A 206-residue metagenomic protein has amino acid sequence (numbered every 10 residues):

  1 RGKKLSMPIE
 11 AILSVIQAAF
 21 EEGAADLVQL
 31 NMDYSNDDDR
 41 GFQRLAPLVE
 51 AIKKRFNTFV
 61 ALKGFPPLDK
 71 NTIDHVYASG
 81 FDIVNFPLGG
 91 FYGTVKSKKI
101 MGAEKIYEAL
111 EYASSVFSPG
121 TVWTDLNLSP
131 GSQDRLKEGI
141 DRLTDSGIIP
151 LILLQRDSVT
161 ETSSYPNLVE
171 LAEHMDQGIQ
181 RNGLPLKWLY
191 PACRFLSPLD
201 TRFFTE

Functional and structural regions predicted by a protein language model:
R1-V15, A19-L45, R55-T72, S79-A109 (+2 more regions): Core AdoMet radical
A19, I52, H75-V76, A113 (+1 more regions): Generic structural signal for hydrophobic
N36, D69, Y92-G93, P130-G131 (+2 more regions): Short secondary-structure capping/turn micro-motifs that flank functional sites
G41-L45, I73-D74, Q133-K137, Y165: Conserved strand-to-helix beginnings and helix N-cap segments that scaffold or border functional pockets
L45-K54, Y77, L110-F117, D176: Surface-exposed amphipathic alpha-helices with a cationic face
K63-L68, L128-K137: Active-site glycine- and acidic-residue-rich loops that bind and position anionic ligands or nucleotide-like cofactors
S97-E104, N127-D134, P166: A short glycine-/small-residue-rich loop at the edge of a beta-strand within enzyme catalytic domains
E108, Y112-P119, S132-E206: Auxiliary Fe-S-binding modules of radical SAM enzymes
